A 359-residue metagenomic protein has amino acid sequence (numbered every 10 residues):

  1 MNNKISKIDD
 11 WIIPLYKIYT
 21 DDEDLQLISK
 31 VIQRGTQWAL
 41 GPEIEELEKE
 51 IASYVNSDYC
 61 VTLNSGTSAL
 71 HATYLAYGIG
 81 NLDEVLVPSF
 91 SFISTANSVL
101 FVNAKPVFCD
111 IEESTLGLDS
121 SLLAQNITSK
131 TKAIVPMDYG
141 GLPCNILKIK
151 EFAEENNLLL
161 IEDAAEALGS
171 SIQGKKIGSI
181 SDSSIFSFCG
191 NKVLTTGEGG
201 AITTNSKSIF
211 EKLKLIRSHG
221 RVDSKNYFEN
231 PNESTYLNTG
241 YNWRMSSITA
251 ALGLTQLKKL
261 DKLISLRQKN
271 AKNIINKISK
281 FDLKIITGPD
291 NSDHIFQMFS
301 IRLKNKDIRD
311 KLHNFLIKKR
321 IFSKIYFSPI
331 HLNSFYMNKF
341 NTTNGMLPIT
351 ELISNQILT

Functional and structural regions predicted by a protein language model:
M1-Q37, T235-L237: N-terminal "arm"/small-domain region of PLP-dependent enzymes with the aminotransferase-like
T36-E84, S98-V102, F108-D110, K175: Phosphate-binding glycine-rich loop
P42-E50, Y54-C60, S121, Q125 (+5 more regions): PLP-dependent aminotransferase class I/II
V61, L86, V107, L160-I161 (+3 more regions): Structural detector of well-ordered beta-strand residues that form the stable sheet scaffold of enzyme domains
S65, I111, Y139, G190 (+1 more regions): Short, conserved catalytic or interaction motifs in soluble domains
L75-A164, S171: PLP-dependent aminotransferase-like
E162-T196, E211, K225, N232-L237: Conserved active-site segment immediately N-terminal to the catalytic lysine that forms the internal aldimine
F186-S187, G200-N205, L254: Short beta-strand-to-turn element immediately C-terminal to the catalytic PLP-Schiff-base lysine in fold type I
